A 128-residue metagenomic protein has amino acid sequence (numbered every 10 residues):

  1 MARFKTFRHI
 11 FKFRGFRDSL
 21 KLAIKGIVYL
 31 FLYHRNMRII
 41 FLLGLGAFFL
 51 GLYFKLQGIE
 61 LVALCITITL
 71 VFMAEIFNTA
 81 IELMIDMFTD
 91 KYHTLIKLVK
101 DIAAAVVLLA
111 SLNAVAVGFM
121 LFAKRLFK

Functional and structural regions predicted by a protein language model:
M1-A80, F88, Y92-T94, K100 (+1 more regions): Hydrophobic alpha-helical transmembrane segments
